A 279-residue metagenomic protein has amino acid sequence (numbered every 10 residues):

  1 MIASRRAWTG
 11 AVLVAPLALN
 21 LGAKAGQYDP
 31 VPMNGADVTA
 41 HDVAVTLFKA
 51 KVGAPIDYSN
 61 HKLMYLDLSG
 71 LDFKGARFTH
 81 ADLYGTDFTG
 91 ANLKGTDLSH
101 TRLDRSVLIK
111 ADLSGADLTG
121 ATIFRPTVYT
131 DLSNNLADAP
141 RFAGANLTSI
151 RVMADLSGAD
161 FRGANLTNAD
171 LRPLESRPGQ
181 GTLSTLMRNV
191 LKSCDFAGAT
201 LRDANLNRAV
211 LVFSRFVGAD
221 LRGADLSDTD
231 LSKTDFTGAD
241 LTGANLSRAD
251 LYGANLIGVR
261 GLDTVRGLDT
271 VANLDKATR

Functional and structural regions predicted by a protein language model:
M1-A11: Bacterial N-terminal signal peptides that target proteins for export
M1-I2, N20, A244: General helical secondary-structure elements
G10-N20: Bacterial N-terminal signal peptides
K24-R279: Tandem repeat scaffolds
